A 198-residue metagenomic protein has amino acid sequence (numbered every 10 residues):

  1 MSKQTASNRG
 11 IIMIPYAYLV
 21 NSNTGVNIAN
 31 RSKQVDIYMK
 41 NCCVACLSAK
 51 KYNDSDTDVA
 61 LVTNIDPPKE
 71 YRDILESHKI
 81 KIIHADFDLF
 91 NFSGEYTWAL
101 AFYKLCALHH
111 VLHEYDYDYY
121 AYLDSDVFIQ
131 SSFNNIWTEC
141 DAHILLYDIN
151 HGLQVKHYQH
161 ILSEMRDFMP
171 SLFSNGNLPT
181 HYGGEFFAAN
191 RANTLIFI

Functional and structural regions predicted by a protein language model:
S2-F92, Y115-D116: N-terminal anchoring/stem segment of glycosyltransferases
A6, L100, Y122, P179-Y182: A generic fold-level signal
L19-N23, I65-P68, D88-F90, V127-I129 (+3 more regions): Short, solvent-exposed loop/turn segments at secondary-structure junctions
M39-C43, A101-L105, G184: Conserved glycosyltransferase catalytic-site signature
L61-I65, Y103, L123-S125, Y147-D148 (+2 more regions): Short His-Asn-centered micro-motif
S93-Y103: A short, glycine-/small-residue-rich helix N-cap motif at loop->alpha-helix starts within glycosyltransferase
K104-K156: GT-A fold catalytic core of metal-dependent nucleotide-sugar glycosyltransferases, centered on the diacidic
F133, W137-F197: Conserved catalytic core of nucleotide-sugar-dependent glycosyltransferases
